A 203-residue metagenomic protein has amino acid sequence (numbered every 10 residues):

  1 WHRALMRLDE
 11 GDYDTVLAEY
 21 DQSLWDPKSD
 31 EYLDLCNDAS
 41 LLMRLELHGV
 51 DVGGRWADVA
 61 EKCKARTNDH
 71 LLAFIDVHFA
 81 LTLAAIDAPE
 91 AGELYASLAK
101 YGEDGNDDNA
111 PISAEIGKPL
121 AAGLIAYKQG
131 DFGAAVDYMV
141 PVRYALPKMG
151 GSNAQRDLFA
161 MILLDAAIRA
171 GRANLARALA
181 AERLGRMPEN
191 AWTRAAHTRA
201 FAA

Functional and structural regions predicted by a protein language model:
L5-A203: Helix-coil-helix junctions within alpha-helical repeat/solenoid scaffolds
